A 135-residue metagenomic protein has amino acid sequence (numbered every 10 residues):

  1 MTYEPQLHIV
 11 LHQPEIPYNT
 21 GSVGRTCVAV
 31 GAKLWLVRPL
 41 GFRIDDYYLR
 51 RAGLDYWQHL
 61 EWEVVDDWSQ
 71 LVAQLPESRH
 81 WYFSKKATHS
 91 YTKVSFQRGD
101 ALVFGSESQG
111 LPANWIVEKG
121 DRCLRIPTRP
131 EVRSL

Functional and structural regions predicted by a protein language model:
M1-L135: Post-transcriptional modification and biogenesis factors for structured RNAs of the translation apparatus
